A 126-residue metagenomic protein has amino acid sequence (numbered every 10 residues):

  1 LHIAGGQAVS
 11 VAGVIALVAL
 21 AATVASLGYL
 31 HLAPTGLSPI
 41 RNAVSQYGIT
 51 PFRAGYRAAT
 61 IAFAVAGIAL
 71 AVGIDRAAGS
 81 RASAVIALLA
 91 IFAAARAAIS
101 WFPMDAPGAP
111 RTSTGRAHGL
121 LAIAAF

Functional and structural regions predicted by a protein language model:
H2-A43, Y47-F126: Hydrophobic, aromatic-enriched alpha-helical segments typical of multi-pass transmembrane helices
